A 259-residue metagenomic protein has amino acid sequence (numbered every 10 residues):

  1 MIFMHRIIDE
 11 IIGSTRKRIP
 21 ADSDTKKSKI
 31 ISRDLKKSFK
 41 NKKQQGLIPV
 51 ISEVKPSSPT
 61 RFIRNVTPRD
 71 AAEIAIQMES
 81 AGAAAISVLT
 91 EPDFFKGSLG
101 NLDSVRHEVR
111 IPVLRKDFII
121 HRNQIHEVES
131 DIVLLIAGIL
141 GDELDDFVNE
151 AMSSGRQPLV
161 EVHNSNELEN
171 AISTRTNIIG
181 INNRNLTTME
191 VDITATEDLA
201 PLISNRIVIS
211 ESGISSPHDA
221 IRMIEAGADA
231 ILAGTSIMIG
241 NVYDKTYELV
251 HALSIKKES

Functional and structural regions predicted by a protein language model:
M1-V113, G155-R175, V191, S215 (+2 more regions): Conserved N-terminal beta1-alpha1 strand-loop-helix module at the mouth
G82-A83, E108-I111, E129-L135, M152-Q157 (+3 more regions): Glycine-enriched alpha-helix->loop->beta-strand junction motifs that scaffold or abut catalytic
L99-L102, R110, H121-R122, L140-S154 (+3 more regions): Short loop-to-alpha-helix "cap/lid" segments that border enzyme active sites across diverse enzyme classes
V113, I120-D131, H163-R175, S210-A233 (+1 more regions): Catalytic cores of alpha/beta
D117, V160, I181: Conserved SAM-binding loop
D131-D145, I181-T188, A226-L249: Glycine-rich phosphate-binding active-site loops on the catalytic face of alpha/beta enzymes
D198-L202, M238-S259: C-terminal helical cap(s) of enzyme catalytic domains, especially alpha/beta-barrels
